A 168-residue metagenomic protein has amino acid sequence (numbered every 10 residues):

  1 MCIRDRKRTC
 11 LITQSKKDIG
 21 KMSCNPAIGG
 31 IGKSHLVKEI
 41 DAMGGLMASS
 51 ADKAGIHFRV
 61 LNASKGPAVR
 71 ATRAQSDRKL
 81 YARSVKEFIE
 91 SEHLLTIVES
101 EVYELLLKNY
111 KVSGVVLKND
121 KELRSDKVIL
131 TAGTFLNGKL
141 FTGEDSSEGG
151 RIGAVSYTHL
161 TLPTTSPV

Functional and structural regions predicted by a protein language model:
M1-D5, T158-T164: Conserved small/polar residues in nucleotide/adenosyl-binding loops
R8-T13: Short beta-strand "acidic-cap" motif of Rossmann-like dinucleotide-binding folds
Q14-G55: N-terminal FAD cofactor-binding segment of flavoenzymes
K21-N25, Y110-V112, L140-T142: Short acidic, glycine/serine/threonine-rich loops at helix termini
N25-A27, A71, E144-G150: Short glycine-enriched, charge-decorated loop/helix-capping segments at active-site entrances that position
S50-K127: Feature captures the FAD/FMN-dependent oxidoreductase FAD-binding
L130-L160: Glycine-rich loop(s) and the adjacent beta-strand/alpha-helix scaffold that form part
